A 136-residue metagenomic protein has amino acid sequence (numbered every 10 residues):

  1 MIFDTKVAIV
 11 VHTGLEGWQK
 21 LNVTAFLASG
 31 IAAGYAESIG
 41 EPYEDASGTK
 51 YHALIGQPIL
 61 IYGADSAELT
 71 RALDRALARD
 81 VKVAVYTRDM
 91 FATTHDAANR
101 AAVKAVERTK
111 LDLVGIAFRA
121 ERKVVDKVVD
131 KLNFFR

Functional and structural regions predicted by a protein language model:
M1-R136: Positively charged, small/polar-rich N-terminal and surface patches that mediate targeting and assembly and bind
